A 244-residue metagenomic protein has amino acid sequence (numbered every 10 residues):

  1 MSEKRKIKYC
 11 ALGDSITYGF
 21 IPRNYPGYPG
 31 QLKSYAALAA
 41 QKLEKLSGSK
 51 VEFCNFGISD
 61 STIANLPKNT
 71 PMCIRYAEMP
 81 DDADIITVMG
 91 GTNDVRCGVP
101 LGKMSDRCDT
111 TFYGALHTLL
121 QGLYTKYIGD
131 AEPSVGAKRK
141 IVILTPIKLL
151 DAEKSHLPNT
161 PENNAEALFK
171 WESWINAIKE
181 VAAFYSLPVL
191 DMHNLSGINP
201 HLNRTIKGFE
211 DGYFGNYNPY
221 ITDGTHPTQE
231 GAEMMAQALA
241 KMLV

Functional and structural regions predicted by a protein language model:
M1-G57, R75-P80, I86, N203: Serine-esterase "nucleophile elbow" of acetyl-processing enzymes
R5-D14, F56-S59, I63-A64, S105-A115: Solvent-exposed, charged interface segments at domain starts and junctions
S15, S34, T70, T110-T111: Serine-centered coil/turn micro-motif
I16, D60-T62, K148, S196: Residue-level detector of flexible, active-site-proximal loop/helix-junction positions within diverse enzyme catalytic
F20-Q31, G57-P67, P100-R107, E210-D211 (+1 more regions): Acidic/histidine-rich helix-loop elements that form or flank divalent-metal/phosphate-binding sites at the catalytic
Q31-Y35, T62-L66, F112, G231-A232: Phosphate/oxyanion-binding active-site loops and adjacent basic polyanion-contact surfaces
Q41, S49, P71-V244: Alpha-helical cap/lid subdomain in secreted, periplasmic, or secretory-pathway luminal O-acyl-processing enzymes
